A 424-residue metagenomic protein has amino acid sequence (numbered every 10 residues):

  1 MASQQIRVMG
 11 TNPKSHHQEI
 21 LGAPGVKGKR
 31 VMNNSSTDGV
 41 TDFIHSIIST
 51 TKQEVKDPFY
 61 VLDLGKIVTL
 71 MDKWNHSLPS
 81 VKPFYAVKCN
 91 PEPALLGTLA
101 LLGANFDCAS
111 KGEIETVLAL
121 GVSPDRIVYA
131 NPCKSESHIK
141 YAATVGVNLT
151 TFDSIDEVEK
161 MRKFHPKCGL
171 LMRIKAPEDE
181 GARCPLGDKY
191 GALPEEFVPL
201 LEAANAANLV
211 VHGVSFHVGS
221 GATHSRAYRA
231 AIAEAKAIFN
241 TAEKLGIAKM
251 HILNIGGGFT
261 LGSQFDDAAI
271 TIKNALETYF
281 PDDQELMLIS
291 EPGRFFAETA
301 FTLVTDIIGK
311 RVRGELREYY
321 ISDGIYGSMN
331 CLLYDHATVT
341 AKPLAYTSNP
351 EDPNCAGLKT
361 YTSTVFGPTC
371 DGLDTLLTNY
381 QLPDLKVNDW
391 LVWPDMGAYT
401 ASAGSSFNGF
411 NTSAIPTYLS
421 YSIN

Functional and structural regions predicted by a protein language model:
M1-T150, I155-C168, A206, V210 (+4 more regions): A charged N-terminal "starter" segment
A2-P24, A176-R313, L382, N408-G409 (+1 more regions): Active-site loop/helix belt of alpha/beta enzymes
D38-G39, I47-I48, T271, D282 (+1 more regions): Charged (often Lys/Glu-rich) extended helix/loop segments that serve as interaction or gating elements
V61-V68, P93, C108-K111, E136 (+10 more regions): Electropositive phosphate-/nucleotide-binding environments in soluble metabolic enzymes
I67, K88, S110, A142 (+7 more regions): Conserved, mostly hydrophobic/aromatic
K88-E92, K111-E113, P132-K134, I155-E157 (+6 more regions): Active-site beta-loop-alpha junctions enriched in small/polar residues
L96, A119, I139-T144, M161-F164 (+6 more regions): Short acidic, glycine/serine/threonine-rich loops at helix termini
N105, V128, L149-T151, L171-R173 (+8 more regions): Structured core elements
